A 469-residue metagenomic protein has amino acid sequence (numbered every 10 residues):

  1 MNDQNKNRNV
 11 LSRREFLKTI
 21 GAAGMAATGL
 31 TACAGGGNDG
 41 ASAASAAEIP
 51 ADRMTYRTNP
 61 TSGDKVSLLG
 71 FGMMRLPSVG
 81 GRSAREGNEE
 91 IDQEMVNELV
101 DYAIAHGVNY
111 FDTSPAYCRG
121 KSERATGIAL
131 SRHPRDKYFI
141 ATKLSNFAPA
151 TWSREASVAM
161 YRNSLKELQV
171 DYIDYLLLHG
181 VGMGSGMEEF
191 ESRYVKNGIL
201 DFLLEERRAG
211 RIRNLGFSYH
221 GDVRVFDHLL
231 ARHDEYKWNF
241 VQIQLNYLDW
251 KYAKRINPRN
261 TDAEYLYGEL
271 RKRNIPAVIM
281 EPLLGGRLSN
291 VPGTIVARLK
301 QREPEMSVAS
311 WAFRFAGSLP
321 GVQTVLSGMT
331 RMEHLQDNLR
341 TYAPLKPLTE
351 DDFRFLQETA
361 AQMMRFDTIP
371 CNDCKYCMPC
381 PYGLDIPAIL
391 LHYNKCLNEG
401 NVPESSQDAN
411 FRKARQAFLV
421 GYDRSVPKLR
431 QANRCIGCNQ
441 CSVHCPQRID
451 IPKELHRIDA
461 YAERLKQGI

Functional and structural regions predicted by a protein language model:
N2-Y138, F202, R208: N-terminal binding-site loop/beta-alpha segment at the start of enzyme catalytic domains that lines or forms
N59, F71, F111, T126 (+8 more regions): Conserved, mostly hydrophobic/aromatic
V66-G70, Y110, K137-A141, Y172-Y175 (+4 more regions): Structural preference for beta-strand elements that scaffold enzyme active sites
E89-A103, S153-E167, V223-L230, A309-F313: Short, acidic/polar
H133-R154, H179-G182: Structural motif corresponding to the early beta-alpha repeats
A156-L176, E205-A209: CE4/NodB-like, metal-dependent polysaccharide N-deacetylase domain that modifies extracellular/periplasmic N-acetylated
V181-L391, K395-A414, V443, K453: Beta/alpha (TIM)-barrel catalytic core signal, keyed to glycine-rich beta->alpha loops juxtaposed to Asp/Glu that bind
R354-M378, R412-G437, H456-I469: Ferredoxin-like iron-sulfur electron-transfer modules
